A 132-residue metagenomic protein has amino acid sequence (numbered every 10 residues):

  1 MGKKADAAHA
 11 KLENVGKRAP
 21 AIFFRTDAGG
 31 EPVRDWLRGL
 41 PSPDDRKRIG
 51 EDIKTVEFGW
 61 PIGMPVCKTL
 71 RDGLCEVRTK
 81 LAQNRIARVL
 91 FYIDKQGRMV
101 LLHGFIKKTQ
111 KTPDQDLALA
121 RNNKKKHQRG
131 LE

Functional and structural regions predicted by a protein language model:
M1-I86, K95-M99, I106-E132: Basic, Lys/Arg-enriched alpha-helical interface segments
